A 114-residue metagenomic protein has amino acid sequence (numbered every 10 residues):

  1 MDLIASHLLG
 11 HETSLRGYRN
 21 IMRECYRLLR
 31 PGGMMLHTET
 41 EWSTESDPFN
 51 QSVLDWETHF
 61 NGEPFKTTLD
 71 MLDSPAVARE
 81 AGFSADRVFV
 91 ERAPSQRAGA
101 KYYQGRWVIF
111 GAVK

Functional and structural regions predicted by a protein language model:
D2: Conserved acidic residues
A5: A conserved beta-strand element that flanks and buttresses the S-adenosyl-L-methionine
L9, Y18: Glycine-rich phosphate/ribose-binding loops and adjacent secondary-structure elements that form binding surfaces
H11-T13: A short His-aromatic
R19-P31: A short glycine-rich, Lys/Arg-flanked "PGG" loop and its adjoining helix->strand segment in the class I
L36-S95: C-terminal alpha-helical "lid/dimerization" subdomain adjacent to the S-adenosyl-L-methionine
R97-Y102: Short proline/glycine-enriched turn/loop segments at secondary-structure junctions
I109-K114: C-terminal lobe and adjacent flexible extensions of AdoMet/dcAdoMet transferase-like proteins
